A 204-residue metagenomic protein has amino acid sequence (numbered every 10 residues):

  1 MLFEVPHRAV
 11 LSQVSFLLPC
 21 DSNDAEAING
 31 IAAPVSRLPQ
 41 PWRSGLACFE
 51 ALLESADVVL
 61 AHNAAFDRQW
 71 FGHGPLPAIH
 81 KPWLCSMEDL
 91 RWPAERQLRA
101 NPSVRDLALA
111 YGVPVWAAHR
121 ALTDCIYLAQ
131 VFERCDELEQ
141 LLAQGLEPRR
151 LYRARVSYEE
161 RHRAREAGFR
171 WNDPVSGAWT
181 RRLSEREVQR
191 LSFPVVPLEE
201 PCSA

Functional and structural regions predicted by a protein language model:
M1-P82, N101-H119: Conserved non-catalytic scaffold segment of RNase H-like nuclease domains
G74, W92, V131-C135: Active-site catalytic microenvironments for nucleophilic, acid-base chemistry
I79-W92: Conserved beta-strand -> loop -> alpha-helix junction used to position metal-binding or nucleic-acid-contacting
R96: Catalytic phosphate/metal-binding cores of nucleic-acid and nucleotide-processing enzymes, i.e., regions that mediate
P114-T123, C202-A204: Extended, charge-rich low-complexity interaction segments
L122-E133: Acidic, divalent-metal-coordinating active-site segment for phosphoryl/phosphodiester hydrolysis, typified by short
V131-A204: Acidic two-metal-ion nuclease catalytic site recognized across multiple nuclease folds, prominently DnaQ/RNase D-T
